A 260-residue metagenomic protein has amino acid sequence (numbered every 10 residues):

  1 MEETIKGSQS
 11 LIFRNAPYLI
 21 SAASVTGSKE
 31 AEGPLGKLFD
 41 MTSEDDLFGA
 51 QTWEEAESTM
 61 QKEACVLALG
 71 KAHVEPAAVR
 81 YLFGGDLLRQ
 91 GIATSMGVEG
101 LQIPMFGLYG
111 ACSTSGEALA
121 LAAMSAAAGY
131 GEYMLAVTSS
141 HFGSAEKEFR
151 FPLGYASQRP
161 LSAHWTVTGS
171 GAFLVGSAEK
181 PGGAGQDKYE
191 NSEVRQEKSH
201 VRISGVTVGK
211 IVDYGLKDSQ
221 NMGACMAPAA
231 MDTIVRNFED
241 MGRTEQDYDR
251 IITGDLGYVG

Functional and structural regions predicted by a protein language model:
M1-F106, W165, G171-A172, S177-G260: Conserved "HGTGT" condensation-loop signature of ketosynthase/thiolase-family condensing enzymes that catalyze
K6-Q9, A123-A126, Q158-H164: A generic local secondary-structure boundary/capping motif
G85-Q90, C112-S113, T138-S144, G209-K210: Acidic, glycine-rich active-site loops and adjacent beta-strand->loop/helix elements that engage anionic groups
G91-G97, E117-L119, A145-F149: Short, conserved acidic/polar surface loops in the N-terminal third of protein domains
Q102-L108, Y155-Q158: Short acidic, glycine/Ser/Thr-rich loop/turn "cap" segments at secondary-structure junctions
Y109-A136, V175, P228, D240: Active-site-proximal alpha-helical scaffold in enzymes
Y109-S113, S162, N221: Alpha-helix capping and helix-loop boundary segments enriched in small/acidic/polar residues
E132-T166: Flexible, glycine-rich active-site loops centered on histidine and acidic residues that chelate a metal or position
